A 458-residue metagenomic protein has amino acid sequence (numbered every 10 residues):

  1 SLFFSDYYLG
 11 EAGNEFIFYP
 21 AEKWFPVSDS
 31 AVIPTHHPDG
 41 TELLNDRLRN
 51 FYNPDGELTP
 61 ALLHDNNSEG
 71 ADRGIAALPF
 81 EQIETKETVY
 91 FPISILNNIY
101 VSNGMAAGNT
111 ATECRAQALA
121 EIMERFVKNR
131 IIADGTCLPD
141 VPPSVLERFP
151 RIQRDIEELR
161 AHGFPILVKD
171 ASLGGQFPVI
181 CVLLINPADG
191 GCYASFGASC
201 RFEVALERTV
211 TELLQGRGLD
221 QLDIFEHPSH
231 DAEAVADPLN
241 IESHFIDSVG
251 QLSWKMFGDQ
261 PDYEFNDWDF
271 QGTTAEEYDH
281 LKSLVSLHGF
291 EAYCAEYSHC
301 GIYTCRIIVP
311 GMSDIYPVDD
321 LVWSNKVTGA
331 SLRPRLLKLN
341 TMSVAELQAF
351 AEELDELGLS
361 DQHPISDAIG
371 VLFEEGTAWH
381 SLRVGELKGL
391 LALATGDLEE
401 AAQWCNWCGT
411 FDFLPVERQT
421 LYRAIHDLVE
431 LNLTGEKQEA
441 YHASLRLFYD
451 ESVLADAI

Functional and structural regions predicted by a protein language model:
S1-I458: Helix-biased "structured C-terminal domain" signature
